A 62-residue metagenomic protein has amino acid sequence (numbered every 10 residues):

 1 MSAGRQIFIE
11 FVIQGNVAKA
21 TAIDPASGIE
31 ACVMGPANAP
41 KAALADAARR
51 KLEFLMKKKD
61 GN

Functional and structural regions predicted by a protein language model:
G4-K59: Amphipathic, hydrophobic secondary-structure cores in small proteins
